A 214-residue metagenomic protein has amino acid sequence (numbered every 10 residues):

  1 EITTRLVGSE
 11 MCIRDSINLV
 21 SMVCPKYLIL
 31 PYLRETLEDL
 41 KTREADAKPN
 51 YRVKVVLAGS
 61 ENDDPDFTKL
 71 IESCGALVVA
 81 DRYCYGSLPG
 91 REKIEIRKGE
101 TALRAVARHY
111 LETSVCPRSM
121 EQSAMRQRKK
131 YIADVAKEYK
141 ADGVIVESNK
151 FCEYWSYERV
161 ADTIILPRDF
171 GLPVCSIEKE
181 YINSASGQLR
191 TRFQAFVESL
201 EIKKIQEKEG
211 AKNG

Functional and structural regions predicted by a protein language model:
E1-G8: Single conserved hydrophobic/aromatic residue that forms the stacking wall/gate of nucleotide- or nucleobase-binding
V7, C74, D169-L172: Short, structured coil segments at secondary-structure junctions
M11-C12: Active-site loops and adjacent core secondary-structure elements that bind or stabilize anionic groups
S16-D39: Glycine-rich phosphate-binding "P-loop"
P31-P65, E72-C74: Acidic, glycine-rich loop-and-beta core segments that form the ion-binding/anion-interacting portion of active sites
G59-A124, R128-A133: Redox- and metal-dependent alpha/beta enzyme cores, enriched for Fe-S-associated oxidoreductases and cofactor-handling
A136, K140-V146: Proline-aspartate-enriched helix->loop->beta-strand connector
W155, V160-G214: Peripheral docking tails and interdomain loops at the edges of cofactor- or intermediate-handling domains
